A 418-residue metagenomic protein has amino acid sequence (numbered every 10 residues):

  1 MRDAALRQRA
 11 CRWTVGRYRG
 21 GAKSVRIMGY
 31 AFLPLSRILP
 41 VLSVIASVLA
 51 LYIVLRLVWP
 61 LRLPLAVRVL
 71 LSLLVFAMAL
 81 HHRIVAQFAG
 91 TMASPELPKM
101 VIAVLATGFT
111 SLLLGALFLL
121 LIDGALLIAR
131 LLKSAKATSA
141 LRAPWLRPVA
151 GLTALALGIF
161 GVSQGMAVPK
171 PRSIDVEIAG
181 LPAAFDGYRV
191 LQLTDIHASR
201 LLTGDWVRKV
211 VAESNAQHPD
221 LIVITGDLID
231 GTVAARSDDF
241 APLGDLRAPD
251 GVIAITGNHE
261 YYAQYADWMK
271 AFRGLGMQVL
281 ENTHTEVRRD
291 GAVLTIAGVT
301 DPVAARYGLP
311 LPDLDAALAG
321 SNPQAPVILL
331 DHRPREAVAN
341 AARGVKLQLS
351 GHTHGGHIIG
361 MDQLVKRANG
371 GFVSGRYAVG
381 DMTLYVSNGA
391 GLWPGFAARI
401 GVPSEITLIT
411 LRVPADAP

Functional and structural regions predicted by a protein language model:
A5, C11-A167, D416: Non-catalytic terminal accessory segments
R172, E177-P418: Soluble catalytic domains of enzymes that build or remodel membrane lipids, polysaccharides, and related
